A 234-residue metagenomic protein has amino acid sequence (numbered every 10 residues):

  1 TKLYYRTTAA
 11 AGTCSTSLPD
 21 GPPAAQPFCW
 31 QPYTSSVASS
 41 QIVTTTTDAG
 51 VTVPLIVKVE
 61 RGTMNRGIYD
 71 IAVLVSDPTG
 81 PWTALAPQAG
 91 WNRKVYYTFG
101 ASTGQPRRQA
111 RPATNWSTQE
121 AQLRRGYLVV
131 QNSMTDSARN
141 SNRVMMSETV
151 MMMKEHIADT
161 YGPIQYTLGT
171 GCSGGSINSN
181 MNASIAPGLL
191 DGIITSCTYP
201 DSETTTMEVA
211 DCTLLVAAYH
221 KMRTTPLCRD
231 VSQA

Functional and structural regions predicted by a protein language model:
T1-W91: Catalytic-loop region of hydrolases
D70-T118: Short, surface-exposed "cap/lid" segments of acyl-processing enzymes
R93-S102, P112-T135, M146-V150: Active-site machinery of serine-nucleophile hydrolases
A101-P106, V129, T135-R139, S173-I177 (+1 more regions): Solvent-exposed loop/turn segments at secondary-structure junctions within structured extracellular/periplasmic domains
S141-Y161: Alpha/beta-hydrolase active-site loop
G162-S173: Alpha/beta-hydrolase fold nucleophile elbow
S176-P187: Short glycine-enriched nucleophile-adjacent loop and the immediately C-terminal alpha-helix near the catalytic center
L190-A234: A catalytic-pocket lid/entrance helix-loop region that shapes and gates access to the active site across common
